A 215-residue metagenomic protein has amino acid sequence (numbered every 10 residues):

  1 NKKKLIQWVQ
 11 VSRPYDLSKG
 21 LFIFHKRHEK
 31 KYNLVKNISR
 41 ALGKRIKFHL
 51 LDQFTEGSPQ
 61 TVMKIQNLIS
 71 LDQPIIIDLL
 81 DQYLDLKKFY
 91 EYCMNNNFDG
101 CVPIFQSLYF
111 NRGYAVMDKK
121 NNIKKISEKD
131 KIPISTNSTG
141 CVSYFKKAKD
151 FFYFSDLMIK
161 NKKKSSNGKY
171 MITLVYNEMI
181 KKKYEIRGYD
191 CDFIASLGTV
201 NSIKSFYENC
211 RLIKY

Functional and structural regions predicted by a protein language model:
N1-I77: Conserved N-terminal catalytic core of the sugar/cofactor nucleotidyltransferase
L17, D72, N97-F98, Y184: Short, high-confidence coil segments that cap the C-terminus of an alpha-helix and link into the following beta-strand
F24-K26, L79, I104-F105, D190: Short beta-strand/turn micro-motifs composed of small residues that flank or help shape donor/cofactor-binding pockets
E29, Q82-D85: A short, conserved beta-strand element in the Rossmann-like catalytic core that flanks the donor/metal-binding loop
R45-K47, N122, E185-R187: Conserved beta-strand segments of alpha/beta enzyme cores
Q53-S58, Y109-F110, I132, I194-L197: A short acidic, often aromatic-flanked loop/helix-cap motif at beta-alpha or helix-coil junctions that lines enzyme
L71, S138-Y215: Conserved alpha/beta core of the MobA/IspD/sugar-nucleotide pyrophosphorylase nucleotidyltransferase superfamily
L84-K163: Conserved core of the sugar-phosphate nucleotidyltransferase
